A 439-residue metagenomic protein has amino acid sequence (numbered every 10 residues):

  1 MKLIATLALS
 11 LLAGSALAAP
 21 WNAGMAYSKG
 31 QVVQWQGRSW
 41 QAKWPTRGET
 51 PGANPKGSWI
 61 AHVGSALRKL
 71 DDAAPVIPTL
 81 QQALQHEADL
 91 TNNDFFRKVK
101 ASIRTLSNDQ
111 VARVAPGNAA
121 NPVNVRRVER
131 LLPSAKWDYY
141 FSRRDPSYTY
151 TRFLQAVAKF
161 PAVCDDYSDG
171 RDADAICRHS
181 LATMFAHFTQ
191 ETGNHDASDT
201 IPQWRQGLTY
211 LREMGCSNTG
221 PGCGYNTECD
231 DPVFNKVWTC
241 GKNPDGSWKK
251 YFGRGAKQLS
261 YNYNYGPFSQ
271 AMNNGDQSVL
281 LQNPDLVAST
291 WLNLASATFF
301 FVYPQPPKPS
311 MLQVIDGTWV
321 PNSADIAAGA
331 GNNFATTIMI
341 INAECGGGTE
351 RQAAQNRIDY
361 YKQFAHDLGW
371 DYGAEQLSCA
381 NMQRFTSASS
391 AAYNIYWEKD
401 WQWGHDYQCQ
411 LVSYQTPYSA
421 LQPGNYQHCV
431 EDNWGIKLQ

Functional and structural regions predicted by a protein language model:
M1-L9: Sec-dependent signal peptide recognition, specifically the positively charged N-region followed immediately by
A13-S15: N-terminal signal peptide c-region/cleavage motif recognized by signal peptidases
L17-K69: Tryptophan-rich substrate-binding surfaces of secreted polymer-degrading and adhesive proteins
V33-Q34, Q41, L131-L132, T149-R152 (+7 more regions): Structural recognition of the beta-strand scaffold that forms the well-ordered cores of secreted hydrolase catalytic
A66-T189, G193-K236, K308-Q439: Cell-wall glycan-active module
Y150-F160, K250, R254-I326: Alpha-helical segment that forms one wall of the substrate-binding/catalytic cleft in peptidoglycan-active domains
A173-H179, G246-S247, D285-W291, G331: Structural motif
T209-G275, A297: Eukaryotic endomembrane system proteins
